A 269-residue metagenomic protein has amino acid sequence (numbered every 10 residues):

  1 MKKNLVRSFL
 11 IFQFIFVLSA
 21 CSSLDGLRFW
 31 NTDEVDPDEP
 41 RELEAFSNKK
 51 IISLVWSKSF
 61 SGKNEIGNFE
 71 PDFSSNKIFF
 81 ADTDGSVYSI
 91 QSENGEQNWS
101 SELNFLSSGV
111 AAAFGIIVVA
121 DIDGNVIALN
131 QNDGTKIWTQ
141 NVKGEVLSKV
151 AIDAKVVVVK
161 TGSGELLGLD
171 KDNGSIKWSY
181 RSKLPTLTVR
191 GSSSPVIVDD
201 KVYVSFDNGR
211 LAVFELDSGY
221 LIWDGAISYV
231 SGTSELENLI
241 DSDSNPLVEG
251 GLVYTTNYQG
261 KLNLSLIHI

Functional and structural regions predicted by a protein language model:
M1-L10: Bacterial N-terminal signal peptides that target proteins for export
G26-L27, E34-D38, S47-D72, E96-F114 (+4 more regions): Extracytoplasmic beta-rich repeat domains
D82-T83, D121-I122, T161-G162, F206-D207 (+1 more regions): Structural signature of WD-repeat beta-propellers
I267-I269: Conserved small/polar residues in nucleotide/adenosyl-binding loops
